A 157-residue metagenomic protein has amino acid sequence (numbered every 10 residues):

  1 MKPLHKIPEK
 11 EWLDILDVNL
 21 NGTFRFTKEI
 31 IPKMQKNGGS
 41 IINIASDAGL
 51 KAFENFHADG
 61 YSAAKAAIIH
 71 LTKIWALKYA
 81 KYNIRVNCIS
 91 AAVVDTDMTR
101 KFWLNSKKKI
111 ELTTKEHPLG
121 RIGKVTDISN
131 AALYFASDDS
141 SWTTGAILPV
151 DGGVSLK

Functional and structural regions predicted by a protein language model:
K2-L4, P8-L13, T113: Substrate-binding pocket helix/loop in short-chain dehydrogenase/reductase
I7, N55-H57, C88, V93-E116: A glycine/serine/threonine-rich, flexible loop-to-helix segment that serves as the NAD(P) cofactor-binding "lid"
T27, A64, T72: Active-site helix of classical SDR
P32, L77-K78, S141: Alpha-helical segment proximal to the catalytic Tyr-Lys
S46: Residue(s) in the substrate-gating loop at a strand-loop-helix junction that position the organic substrate next
K51, A132-L133, T144-K157: Short C-terminal tail/terminal secondary-structure segment of NAD(P)H-dependent dehydrogenase/reductase domains
A80-R85, T143-G145: Short, small/polar-rich loop/turn modules that mediate ligand/substrate recognition or access, typified
